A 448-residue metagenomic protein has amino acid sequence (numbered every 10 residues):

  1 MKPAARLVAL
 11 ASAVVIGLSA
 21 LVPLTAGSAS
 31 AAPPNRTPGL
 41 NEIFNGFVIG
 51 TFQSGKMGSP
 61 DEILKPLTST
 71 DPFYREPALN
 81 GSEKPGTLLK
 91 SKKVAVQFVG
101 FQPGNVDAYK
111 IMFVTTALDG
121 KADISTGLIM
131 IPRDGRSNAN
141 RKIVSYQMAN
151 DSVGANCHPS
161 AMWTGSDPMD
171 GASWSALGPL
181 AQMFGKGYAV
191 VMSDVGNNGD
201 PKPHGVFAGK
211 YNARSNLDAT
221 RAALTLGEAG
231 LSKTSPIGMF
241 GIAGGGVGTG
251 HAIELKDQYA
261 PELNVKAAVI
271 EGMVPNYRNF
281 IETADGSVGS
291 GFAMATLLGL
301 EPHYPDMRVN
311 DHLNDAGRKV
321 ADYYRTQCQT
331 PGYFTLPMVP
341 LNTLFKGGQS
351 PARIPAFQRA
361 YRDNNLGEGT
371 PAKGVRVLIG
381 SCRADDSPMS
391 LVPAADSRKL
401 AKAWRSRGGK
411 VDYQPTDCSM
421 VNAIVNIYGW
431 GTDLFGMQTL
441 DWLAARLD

Functional and structural regions predicted by a protein language model:
M1-A31: Secretory targeting and sorting signals
A31-R136, R405: Catalytic-loop region of hydrolases
T37-N80, V274-T370, P388-A394: Accessory cap/linker subdomain of secreted extracellular hydrolases
A117-T126, M130-G187, S387-S390: Short, surface-exposed "cap/lid" segments of acyl-processing enzymes
G178-P179, G185, V206-E228: Alpha/beta-hydrolase active-site loop
R221-G291: Primarily recognizes the serine-hydrolase "nucleophile elbow" in alpha/beta-hydrolase and SGNH/GDSL folds
Q358, G380-R383, R405-D448: C-terminal catalytic histidine-bearing segment of alpha/beta-hydrolase fold enzymes
G374-S387: Catalytic His-Asp charge-relay segment
